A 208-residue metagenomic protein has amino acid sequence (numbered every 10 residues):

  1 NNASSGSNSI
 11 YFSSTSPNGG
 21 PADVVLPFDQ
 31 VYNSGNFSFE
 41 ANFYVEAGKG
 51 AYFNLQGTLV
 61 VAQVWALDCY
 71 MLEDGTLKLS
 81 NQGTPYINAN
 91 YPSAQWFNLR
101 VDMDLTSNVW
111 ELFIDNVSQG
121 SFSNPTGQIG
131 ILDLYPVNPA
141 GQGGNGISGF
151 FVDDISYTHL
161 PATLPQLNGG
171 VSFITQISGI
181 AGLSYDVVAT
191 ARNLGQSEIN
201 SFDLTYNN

Functional and structural regions predicted by a protein language model:
S5-T76, P161: Secretory/extracellular carbohydrate-interaction modules and structurally similar beta-sandwich "look-alikes"
N36-E40, W96-N98, S184-V188: Intrinsic-disorder/low-complexity, polar/charged segments enriched in Ser/Thr/Lys/Arg/Asp/Glu/Gln
A41, Q95-D104, W110-L112: Short tryptophan-centered beta-strand motifs in secreted/extracellular beta-sheet-rich domains of glycan-recognition
F43, V101-M103, Y157, A191 (+1 more regions): Hydrophobic beta-strand positions in extracellular immunoglobulin-like domains
K78-N98: Short, aromatic/His-centered strand-loop micro-motif at the edge of beta-sheets
F113-V117, N207-N208: Short strand-turn-strand beta-turns centered on an Asx-Gly dipeptide
F122-D153: Flexible glycan-contacting loops in extracellular carbohydrate-active proteins
A162-N208: Extracellular/luminal regions of secreted and cell-surface proteins that mediate adhesion/ECM remodeling
